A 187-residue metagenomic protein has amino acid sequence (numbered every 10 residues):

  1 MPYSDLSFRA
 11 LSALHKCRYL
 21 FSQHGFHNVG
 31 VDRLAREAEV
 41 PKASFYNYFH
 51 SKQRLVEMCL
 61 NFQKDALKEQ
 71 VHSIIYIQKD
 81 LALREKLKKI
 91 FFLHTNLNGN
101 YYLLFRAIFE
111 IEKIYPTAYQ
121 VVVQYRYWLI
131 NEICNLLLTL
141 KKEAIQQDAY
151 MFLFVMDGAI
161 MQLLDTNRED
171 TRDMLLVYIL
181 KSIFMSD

Functional and structural regions predicted by a protein language model:
M1-F8, D187: N-terminal intrinsically disordered/low-complexity leader segments
L6-L20, L34, C59-Q63, L67 (+1 more regions): Generic hydrophobic, amphipathic alpha-helix propensity
S12, L20-R54, M58: Helix-turn-helix
K52, C59, Q63-L67, I90 (+3 more regions): Hydrophobic/aromatic residues within well-ordered alpha-helical segments
M58, H72-G99, F152: Hydrophobic alpha-helical connector segments
T95-Q120: Amphipathic alpha-helical segments used for helix-helix packing
R126-F152, I183-D187: Hydrophobic alpha-helical bundle segments that form small-molecule/ligand-binding pockets
A144-D165, M174-S182: Hydrophobic alpha-helical segments that form the core of small-molecule binding pockets and/or dimer interfaces
